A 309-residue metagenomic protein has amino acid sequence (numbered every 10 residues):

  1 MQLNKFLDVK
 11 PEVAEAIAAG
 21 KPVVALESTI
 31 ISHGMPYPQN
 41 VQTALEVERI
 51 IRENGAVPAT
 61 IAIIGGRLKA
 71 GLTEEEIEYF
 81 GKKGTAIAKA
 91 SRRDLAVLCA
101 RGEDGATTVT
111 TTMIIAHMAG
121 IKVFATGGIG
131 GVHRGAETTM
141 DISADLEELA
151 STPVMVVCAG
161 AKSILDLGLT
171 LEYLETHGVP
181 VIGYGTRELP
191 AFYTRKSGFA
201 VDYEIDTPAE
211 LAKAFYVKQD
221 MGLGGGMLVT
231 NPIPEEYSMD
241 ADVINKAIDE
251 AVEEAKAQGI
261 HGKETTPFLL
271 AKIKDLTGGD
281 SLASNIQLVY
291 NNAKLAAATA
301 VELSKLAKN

Functional and structural regions predicted by a protein language model:
M1-G20: N- or domain-start disorder-to-order transition segments that initiate the globular core
E15-A18, V23-V24, E53, I115-M118 (+6 more regions): Solvent-exposed alpha-helices and their adjacent loops that cap or buttress functional pockets in soluble metabolic
V24-L26, P58-I63, G105, V123-G128 (+5 more regions): General beta-strand structural signal in soluble alpha/beta enzymes
S28, H33-M35, V41-L98, D220-E236 (+1 more regions): Glycine-rich nucleotide/cofactor/substrate-binding loop typically near the N-terminus or early in the first domain
L72-P153: Divalent-metal (Mg2+/Mn2+/Ca2+)-assisted nucleotide/phosphate chemistry catalytic cores
T108-V109, E137-A150, V154-E175, A209-K213: Active-site glycine-rich loop that binds ribose-phosphate moieties when present
R195-D220: Anionic-ligand binding region
L223-N291: A C-terminal functional module that forms or caps the active site or interfaces directly with catalytic machinery
